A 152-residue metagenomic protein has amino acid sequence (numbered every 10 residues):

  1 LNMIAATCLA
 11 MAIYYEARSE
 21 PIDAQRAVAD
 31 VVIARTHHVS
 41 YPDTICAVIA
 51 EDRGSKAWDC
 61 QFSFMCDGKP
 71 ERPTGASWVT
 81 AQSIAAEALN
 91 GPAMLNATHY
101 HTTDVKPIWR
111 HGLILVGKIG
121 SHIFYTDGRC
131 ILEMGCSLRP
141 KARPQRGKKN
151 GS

Functional and structural regions predicted by a protein language model:
L1-S152: Bacterial extracytoplasmic/cell-wall-associated proteins, especially those involved in peptidoglycan
